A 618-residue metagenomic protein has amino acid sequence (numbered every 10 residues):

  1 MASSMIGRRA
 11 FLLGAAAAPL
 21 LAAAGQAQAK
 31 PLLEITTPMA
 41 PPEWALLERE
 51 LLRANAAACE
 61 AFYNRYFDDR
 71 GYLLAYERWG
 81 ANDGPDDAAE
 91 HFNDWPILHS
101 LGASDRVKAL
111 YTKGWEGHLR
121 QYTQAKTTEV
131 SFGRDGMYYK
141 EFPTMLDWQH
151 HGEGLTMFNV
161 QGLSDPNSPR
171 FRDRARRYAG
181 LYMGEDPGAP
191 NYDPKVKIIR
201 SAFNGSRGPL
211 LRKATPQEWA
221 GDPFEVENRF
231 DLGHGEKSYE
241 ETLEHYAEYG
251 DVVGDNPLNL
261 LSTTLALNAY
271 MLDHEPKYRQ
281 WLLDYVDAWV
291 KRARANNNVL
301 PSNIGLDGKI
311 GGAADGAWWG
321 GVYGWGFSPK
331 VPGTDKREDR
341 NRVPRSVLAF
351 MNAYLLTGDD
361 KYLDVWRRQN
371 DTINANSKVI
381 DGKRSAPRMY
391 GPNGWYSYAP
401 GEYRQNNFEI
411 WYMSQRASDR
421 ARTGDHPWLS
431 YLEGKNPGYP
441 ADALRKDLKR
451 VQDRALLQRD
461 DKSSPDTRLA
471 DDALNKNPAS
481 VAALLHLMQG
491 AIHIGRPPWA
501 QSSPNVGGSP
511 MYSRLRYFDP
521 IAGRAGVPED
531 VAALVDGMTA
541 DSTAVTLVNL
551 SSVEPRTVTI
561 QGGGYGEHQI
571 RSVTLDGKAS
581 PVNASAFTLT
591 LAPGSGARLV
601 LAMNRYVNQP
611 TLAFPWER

Functional and structural regions predicted by a protein language model:
A2-A16: N-terminal secretory signal peptides and thylakoid transit peptides that target proteins across membranes
Q28-G577, V582-R618: Glycan-recognition and catalytic cores of secretory/periplasmic carbohydrate-active enzymes
